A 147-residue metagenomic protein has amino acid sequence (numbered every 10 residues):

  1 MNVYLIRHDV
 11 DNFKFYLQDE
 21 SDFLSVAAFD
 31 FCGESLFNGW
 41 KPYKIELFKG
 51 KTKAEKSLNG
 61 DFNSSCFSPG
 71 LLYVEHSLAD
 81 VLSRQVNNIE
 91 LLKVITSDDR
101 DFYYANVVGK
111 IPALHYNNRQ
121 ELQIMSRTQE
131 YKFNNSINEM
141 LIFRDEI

Functional and structural regions predicted by a protein language model:
M1-I147: Phosphate/anion-contacting hairpin/loop surfaces
